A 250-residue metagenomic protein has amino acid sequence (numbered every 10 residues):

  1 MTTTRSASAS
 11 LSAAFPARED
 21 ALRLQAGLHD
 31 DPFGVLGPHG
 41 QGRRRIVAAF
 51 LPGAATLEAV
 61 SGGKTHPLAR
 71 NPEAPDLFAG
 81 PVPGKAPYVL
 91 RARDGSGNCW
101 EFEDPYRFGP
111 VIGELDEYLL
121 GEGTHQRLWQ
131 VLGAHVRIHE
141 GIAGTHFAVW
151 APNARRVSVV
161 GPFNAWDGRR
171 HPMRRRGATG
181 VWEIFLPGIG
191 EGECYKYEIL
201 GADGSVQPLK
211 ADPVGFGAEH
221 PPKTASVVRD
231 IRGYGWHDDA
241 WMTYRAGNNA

Functional and structural regions predicted by a protein language model:
M1-G42, P72-A151, R174-A250: The feature marks proteins involved in alpha-glucan
H39-G40, V47, P52-E58, H66-A69 (+1 more regions): Hydrophobic/basic alpha-helical segments enriched in Actinobacteria
R43, G53, G62-K64, P83-A86: Short glycine/proline-enriched coil/turn segments at helix->beta-strand junctions
F50-T56, K85, W150-V157: Short proline/glycine-enriched turn/loop motifs at strand-loop junctions of beta-rich domains
L57-A59, V157-V159, Y195: Short beta-strand elements bearing conserved aromatic residues within extracellular beta-rich modules
S61-H66, G95, P162-D167, A202: Change "in extracellular beta-sheet-rich domains … of secreted and cell-surface proteins" to "in beta-sheet-rich domains
S158-D167, R245-A250: Aromatic-rich, solvent-exposed beta-strand/loop patch
R169-P172: Recognizes extended acidic, P/S/T-rich segments that occur within or adjacent to Ig-like beta-sandwich modules
